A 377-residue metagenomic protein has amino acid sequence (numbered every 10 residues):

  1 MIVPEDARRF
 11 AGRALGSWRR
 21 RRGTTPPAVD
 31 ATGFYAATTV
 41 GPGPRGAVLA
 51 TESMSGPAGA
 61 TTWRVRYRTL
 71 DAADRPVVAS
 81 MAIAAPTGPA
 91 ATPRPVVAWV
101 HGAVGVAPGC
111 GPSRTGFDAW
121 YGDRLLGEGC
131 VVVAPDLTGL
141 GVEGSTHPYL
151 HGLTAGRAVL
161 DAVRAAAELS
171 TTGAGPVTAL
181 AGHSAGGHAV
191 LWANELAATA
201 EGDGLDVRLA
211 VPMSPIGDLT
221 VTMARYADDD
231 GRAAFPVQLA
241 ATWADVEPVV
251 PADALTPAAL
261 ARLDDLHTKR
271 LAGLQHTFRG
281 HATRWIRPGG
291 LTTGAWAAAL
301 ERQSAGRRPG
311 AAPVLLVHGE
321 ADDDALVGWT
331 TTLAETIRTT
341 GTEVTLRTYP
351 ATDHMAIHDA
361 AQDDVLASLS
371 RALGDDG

Functional and structural regions predicted by a protein language model:
M1-P89: Catalytic-loop region of hydrolases
A14-G16, R22-T24, M213-G306: Accessory cap/linker subdomain of secreted extracellular hydrolases
D71-G129, V142-E143: Short, surface-exposed "cap/lid" segments of acyl-processing enzymes
W99-G102, A134, L316: Structural cue for short, hydrophobic secondary-structure segments
Y149-S170: Alpha/beta-hydrolase active-site loop
R164-F235: Primarily recognizes the serine-hydrolase "nucleophile elbow" in alpha/beta-hydrolase and SGNH/GDSL folds
P288-A298, D324-G377: C-terminal catalytic histidine-bearing segment of alpha/beta-hydrolase fold enzymes
G310, L315-D322: Short beta-strand/loop motif that positions the catalytic acidic residue of the alpha/beta-hydrolase fold
